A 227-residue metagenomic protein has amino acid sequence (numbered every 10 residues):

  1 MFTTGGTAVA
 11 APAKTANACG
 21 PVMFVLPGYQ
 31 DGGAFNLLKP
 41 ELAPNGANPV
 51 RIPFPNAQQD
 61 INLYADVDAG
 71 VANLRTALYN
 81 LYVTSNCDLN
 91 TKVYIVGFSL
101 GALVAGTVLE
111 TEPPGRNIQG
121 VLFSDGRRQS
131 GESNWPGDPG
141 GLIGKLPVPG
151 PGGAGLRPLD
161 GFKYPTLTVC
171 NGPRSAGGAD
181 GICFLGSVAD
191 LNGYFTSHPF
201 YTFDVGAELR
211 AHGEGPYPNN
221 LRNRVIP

Functional and structural regions predicted by a protein language model:
M1-A11: Secretory targeting and sorting signals
A8-A10, G70, A102-A105, S124-G126: Small-side-chain structural scaffolding
K14-I61, A65-D88, T111-P227: Surface cap/lid and interfacial helix-loop subdomains adjacent to catalytic sites that gate substrate access
V93-L109: Gly/Ala-rich beta-loop-alpha elbow adjacent to hydrolase catalytic centers
